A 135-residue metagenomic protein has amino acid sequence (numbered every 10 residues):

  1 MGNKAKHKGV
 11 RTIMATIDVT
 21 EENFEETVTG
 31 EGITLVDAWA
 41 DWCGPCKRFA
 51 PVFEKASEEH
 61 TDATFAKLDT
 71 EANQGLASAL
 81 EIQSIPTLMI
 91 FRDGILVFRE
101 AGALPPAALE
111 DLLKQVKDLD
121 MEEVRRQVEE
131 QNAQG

Functional and structural regions predicted by a protein language model:
G2-T64, E71-G135: Proteins that catalyze or organize thiol-disulfide redox chemistry and the adjacent proteostasis machinery handling
